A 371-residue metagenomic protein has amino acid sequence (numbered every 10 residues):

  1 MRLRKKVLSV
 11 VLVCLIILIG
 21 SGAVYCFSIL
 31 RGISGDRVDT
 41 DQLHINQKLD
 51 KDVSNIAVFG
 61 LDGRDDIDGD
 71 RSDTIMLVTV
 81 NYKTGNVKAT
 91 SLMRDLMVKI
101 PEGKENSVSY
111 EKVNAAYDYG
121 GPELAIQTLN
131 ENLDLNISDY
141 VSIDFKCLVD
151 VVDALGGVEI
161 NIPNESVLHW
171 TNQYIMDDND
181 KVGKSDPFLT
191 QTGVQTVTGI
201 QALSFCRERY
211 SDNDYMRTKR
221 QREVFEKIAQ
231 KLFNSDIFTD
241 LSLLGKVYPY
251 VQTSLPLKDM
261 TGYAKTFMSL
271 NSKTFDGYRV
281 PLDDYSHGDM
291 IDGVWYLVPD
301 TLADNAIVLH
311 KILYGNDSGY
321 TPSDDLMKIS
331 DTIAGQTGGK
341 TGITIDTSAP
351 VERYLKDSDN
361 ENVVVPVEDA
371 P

Functional and structural regions predicted by a protein language model:
L3-T90, K99-I100, R279, W295-Y296 (+1 more regions): Entry/capping segment at the start of metal-dependent catalytic domains with acidic active-site entry clusters
L49, D68, D153-T239, L243: Flexible, polar/acidic helix-loop-strand segments at domain edges
K51-S54, D70-I75, Y82-L92, V108 (+8 more regions): Extracytoplasmic
G63-I67, Y110-Y119, D134-D139, T192 (+4 more regions): Second-shell loop/turn segments in exported
R71, L96-E105, Y250-P371: C-terminal solvent-exposed extensions
K88, S109, G121-L129, D144-V151 (+8 more regions): Stable alpha-helical elements in mature extracytoplasmic
K88-Y119, N164: Flexible, solvent-exposed short loops/turns enriched in glycine
A115-V182, S254-P256: Amphipathic, coiled-coil-like alpha-helical scaffolding segments used for oligomerization/assembly
